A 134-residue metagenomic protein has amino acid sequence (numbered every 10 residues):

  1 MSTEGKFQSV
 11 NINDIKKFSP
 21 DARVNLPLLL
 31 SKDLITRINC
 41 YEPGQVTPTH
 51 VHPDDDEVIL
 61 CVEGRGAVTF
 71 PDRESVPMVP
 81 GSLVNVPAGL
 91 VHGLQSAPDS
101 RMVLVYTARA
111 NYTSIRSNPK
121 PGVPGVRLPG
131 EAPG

Functional and structural regions predicted by a protein language model:
M1-I35, P48-T49, S75, R116-G134: A short, N-terminal "cap"/entry segment at the start of jelly-roll beta-barrel domains of the cupin/DSBH fold
L34, D54-D55, E74, L90-V91 (+1 more regions): A generic "binding-loop/recognition-motif" signal
R37-H52: Conserved short histidine dyad/triad with adjacent acidic residue
T47-P48, G64-T69: Short beta-strand segments in beta-sandwich/barrel cores
D54-D56, L60-G66: Glycine- and acidic-residue-biased ligand/ion/polar-headgroup-sensing regions
D72-A88: Short acidic-glycine-tyrosine-enriched beta hairpin
A88-T113: Ligand-binding loop in jelly-roll beta-barrel domains
